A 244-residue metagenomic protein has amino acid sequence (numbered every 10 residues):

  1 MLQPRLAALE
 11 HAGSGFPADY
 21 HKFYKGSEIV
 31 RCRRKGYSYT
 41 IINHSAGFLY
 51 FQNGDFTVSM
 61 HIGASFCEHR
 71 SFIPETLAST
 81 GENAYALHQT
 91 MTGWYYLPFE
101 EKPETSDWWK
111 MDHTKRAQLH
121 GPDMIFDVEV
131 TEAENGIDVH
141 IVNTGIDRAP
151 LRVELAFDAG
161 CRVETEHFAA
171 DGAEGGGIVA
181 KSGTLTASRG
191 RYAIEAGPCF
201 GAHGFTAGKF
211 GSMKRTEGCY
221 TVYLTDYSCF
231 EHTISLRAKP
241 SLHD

Functional and structural regions predicted by a protein language model:
M1-A173, G177-S188: Extended polysaccharide-engagement surfaces of secreted carbohydrate-active enzymes
S188-D244: Beta-strand-rich recognition/accessory modules
